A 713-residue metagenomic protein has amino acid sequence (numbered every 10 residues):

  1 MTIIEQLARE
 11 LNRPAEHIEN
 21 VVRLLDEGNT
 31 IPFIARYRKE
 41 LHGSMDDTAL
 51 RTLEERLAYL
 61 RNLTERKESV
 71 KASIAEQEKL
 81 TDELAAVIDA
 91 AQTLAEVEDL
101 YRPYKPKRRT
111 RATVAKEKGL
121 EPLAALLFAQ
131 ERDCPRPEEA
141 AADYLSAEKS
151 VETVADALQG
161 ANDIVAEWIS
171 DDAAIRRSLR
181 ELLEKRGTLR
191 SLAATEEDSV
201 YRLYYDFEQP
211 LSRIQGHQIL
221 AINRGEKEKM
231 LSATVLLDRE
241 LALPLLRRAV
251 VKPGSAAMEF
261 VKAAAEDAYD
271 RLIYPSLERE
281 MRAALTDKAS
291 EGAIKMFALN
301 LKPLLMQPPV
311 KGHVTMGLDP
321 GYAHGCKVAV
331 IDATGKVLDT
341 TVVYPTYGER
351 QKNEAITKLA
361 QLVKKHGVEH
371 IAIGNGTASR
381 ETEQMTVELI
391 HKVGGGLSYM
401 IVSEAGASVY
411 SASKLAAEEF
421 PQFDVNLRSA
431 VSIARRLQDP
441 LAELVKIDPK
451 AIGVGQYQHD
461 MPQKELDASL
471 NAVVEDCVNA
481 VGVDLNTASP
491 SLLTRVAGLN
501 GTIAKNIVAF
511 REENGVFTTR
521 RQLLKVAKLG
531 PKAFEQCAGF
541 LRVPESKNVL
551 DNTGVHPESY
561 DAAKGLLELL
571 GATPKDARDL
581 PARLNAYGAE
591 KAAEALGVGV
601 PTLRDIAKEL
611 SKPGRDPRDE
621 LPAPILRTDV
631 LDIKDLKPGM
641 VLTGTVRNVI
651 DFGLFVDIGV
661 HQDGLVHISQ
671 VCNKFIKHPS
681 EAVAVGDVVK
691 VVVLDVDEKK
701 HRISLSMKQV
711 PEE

Functional and structural regions predicted by a protein language model:
N12-R13, P308-P309, E475-A509, T628-V666 (+1 more regions): C-terminal accessory/binding modules appended to enzymatic or scaffolding proteins
I18, T340-Y347, H370, A412-V425 (+6 more regions): Short beta-alpha connecting loops at secondary-structure transitions that line or flank enzyme active sites
R23-D26, P103, V114-E117, A221-G225 (+14 more regions): Replace "in large, NTP-powered and nucleic-acid-processing enzymes" with "in large, NTP-powered factors and other
T30-I31, H42, D46-E148, A480-E620 (+3 more regions): Accessory alpha-helical DNA-binding modules that contact the DNA backbone or grooves
A49-T52, Y59, L63-G317, G321-S411 (+2 more regions): Duplex nucleic acid-engaging cores and interfaces of nucleic-acid transaction enzymes
E96, M400, G406-A407, S411-V481 (+1 more regions): Long, charge-rich intrinsically disordered scaffolds of nucleic-acid metabolism proteins
A142-V154, F207-E208, R224, R239 (+7 more regions): Low-complexity, acidic/Ser/Thr- and charged residue-rich accessory regions of DNA metabolism proteins
E181-T188, L318-Y322, T377-A378, V402-V409 (+5 more regions): A glycine-rich phosphate-binding loop feature that marks nucleotide/adenosyl-phosphate handling sites
